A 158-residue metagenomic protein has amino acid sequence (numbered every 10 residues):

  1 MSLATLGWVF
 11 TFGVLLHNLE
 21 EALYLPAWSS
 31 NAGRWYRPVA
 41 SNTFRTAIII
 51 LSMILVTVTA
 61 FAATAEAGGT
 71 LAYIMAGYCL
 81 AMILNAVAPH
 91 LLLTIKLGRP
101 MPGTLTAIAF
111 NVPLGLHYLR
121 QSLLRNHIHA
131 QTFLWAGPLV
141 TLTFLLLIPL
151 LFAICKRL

Functional and structural regions predicted by a protein language model:
M1-E21: N-terminal signal-anchor transmembrane alpha helix
L15-A22, M82-L93, L142-K156: Transmembrane alpha-helical segments that form the membrane-embedded catalytic/substrate-channel core of multi-pass
E21-A40, F152-L158: Cytosolic, membrane-interface loops and tails of multi-pass inner-membrane proteins
R45-E66, N85, F110-G115: Core segments of transmembrane alpha-helices that mediate helix-helix packing or line hydrophobic substrate/ligand
I54-I83, Q131-A136: Transmembrane helix-loop-helix
A65-G69, L91-M101, R125-N126: Membrane-interface helix caps and helix-loop-helix hairpins in membrane proteins
G77-P89, G103-S122, T143: Hydrophobic alpha-helical membrane segments
H117-L158: Terminal transmembrane helical module of multi-pass membrane proteins
